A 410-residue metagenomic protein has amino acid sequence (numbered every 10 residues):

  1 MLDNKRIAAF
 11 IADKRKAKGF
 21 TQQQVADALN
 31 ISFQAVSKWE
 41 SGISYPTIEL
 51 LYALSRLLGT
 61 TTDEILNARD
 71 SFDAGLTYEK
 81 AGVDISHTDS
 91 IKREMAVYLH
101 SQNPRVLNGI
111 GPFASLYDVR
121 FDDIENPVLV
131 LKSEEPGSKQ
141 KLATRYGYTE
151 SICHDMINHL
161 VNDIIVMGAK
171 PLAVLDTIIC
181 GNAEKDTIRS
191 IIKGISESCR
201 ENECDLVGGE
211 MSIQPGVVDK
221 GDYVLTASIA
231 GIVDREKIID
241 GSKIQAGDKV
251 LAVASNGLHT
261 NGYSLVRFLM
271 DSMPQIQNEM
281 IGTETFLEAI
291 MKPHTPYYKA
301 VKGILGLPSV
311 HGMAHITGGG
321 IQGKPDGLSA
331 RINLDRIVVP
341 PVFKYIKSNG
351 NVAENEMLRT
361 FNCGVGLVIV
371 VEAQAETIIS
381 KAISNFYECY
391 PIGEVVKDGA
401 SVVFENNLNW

Functional and structural regions predicted by a protein language model:
M1-A17: A short, Lys/Arg-rich alpha-helix, primarily the initiator
A12, Q23, Y52: Residues within the helices of the helix-turn-helix
K16, D27, R56: Alpha-helical residues within the helix-turn-helix
G19-K38: Short alpha-helical DNA-recognition segment
T47-E64: DNA major-groove recognition helix of helix-turn-helix/homeodomain DNA-binding modules
L66-T77: Short, charged recognition helix plus adjacent turn of helix-turn-helix-like nucleic-acid-binding domains
Y78-E79, T187-D205, V218-L225, E279-I290 (+1 more regions): Glycine-/charge-enriched secondary-structure boundary and capping motifs
V97-N256: Glycine-rich phosphate/pyrophosphate-binding loop regions near the starts of catalytic domains
